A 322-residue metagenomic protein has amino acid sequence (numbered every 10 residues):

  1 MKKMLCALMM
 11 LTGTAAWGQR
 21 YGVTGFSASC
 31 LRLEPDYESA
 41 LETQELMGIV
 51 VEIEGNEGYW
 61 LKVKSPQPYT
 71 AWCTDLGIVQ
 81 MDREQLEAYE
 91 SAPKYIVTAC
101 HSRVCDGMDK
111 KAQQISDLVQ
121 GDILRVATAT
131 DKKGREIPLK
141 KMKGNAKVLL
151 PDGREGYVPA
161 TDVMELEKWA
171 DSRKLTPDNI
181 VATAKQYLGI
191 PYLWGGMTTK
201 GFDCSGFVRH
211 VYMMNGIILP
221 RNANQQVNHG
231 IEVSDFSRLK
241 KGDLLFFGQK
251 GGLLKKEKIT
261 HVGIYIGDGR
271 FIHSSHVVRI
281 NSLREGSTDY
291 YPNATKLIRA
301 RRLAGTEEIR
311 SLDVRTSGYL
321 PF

Functional and structural regions predicted by a protein language model:
M4-G13: Sec-dependent N-terminal signal peptides
T14-G18: Sec/Tat signal peptide C-region and signal peptidase I cleavage site
Q19-R20, E57, K64-I96, D109 (+2 more regions): Boundary regions of SH3-family modules and the immediately adjacent low-complexity/disordered segments in eukaryotic
T24-I53, V97-I137, Y192: Beta-loop motif signature
G48, L61-S65, G121, A146-L150 (+1 more regions): SH3/SH3-like beta-barrel fold
Q80-R83, K110-Q114, V233, K258-H261 (+1 more regions): Aromatic- and glycine-rich peptidoglycan recognition patches
K111, E167-D171, P191-T199, G252: Second-shell loop/turn segments in exported
Y192-G206, H210-K241: Catalytic cysteine-centered active-site loop
